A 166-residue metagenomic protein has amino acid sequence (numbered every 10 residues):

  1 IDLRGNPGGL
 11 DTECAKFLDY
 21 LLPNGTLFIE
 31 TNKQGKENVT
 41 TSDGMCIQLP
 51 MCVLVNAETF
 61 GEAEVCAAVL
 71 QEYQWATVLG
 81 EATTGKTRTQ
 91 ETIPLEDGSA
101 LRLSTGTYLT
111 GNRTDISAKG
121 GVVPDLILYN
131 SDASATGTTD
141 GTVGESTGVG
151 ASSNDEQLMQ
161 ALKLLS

Functional and structural regions predicted by a protein language model:
L3-S166: C-terminal "post-core" interaction segments
